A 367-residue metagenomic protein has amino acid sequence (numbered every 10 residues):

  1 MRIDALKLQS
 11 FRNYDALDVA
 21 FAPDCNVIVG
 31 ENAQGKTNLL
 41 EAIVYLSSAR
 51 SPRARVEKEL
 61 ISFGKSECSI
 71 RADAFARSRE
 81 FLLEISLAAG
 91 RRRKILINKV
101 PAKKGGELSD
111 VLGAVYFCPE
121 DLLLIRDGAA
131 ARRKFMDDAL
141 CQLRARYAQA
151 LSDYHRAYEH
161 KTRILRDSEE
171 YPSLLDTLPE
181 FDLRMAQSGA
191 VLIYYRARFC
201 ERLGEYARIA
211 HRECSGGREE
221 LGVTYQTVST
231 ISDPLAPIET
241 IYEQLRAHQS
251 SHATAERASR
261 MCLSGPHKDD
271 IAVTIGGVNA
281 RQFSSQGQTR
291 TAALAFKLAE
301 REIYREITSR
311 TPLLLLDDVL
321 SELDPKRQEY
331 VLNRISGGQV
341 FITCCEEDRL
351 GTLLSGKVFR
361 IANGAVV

Functional and structural regions predicted by a protein language model:
M1-E31, P172-L313, E322-K326, Y330-N333 (+4 more regions): Conserved NTPase motor "head" modules and their coupling/switch loops across ABC/AAA+ ATPases, GTPases, and GHKL ATPases
K36: Conserved lysine of the Walker
Y45-E57, A299-I307: Post-Walker A helix-loop "phosphate-sensing" segment adjacent to the P-loop in P-loop NTPases
S48-A131, D137-Y147, G204-I209, I241 (+1 more regions): Nucleotide-state sensing region of NTPase/ATPase domains
A72, Q339-E346: Structural recognition of the conserved hydrophobic beta-strand(s) that form the central parallel beta-sheet of P-loop
L123-L124, A130-P179, L183-A186: Long, charged N-terminal accessory/stalk domains
D317-V319: Walker B catalytic acidic pair
